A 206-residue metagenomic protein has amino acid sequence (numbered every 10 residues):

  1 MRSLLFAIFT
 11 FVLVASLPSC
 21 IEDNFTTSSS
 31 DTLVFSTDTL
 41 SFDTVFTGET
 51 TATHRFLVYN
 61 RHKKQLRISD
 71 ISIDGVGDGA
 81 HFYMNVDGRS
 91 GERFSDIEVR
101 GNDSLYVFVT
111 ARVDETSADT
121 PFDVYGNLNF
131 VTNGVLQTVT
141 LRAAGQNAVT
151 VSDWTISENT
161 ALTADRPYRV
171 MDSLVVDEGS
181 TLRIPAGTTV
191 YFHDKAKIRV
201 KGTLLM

Functional and structural regions predicted by a protein language model:
M1-I8: Bacterial N-terminal signal peptides that target proteins for export
S16-S19: C-terminal motif of bacterial Sec signal peptides marking the signal peptidase cleavage site
I21-E22, T27, D114-N147: Terminal connector regions
I21-S41, R61-T110, E115: Surface-exposed binding patches on compact interaction domains or structured appendages
T47-T51, R100-N102: Solvent-exposed, conformationally flexible loop/turn segments
T53-N60, V109, V124-V131: Buried hydrophobic-core signal for structured, non-transmembrane domains
V139-A161, D165, M206: Low-complexity, Pro/Ser/Thr- and charge-rich linker/hinge segments at domain boundaries
T163-M206: Extracellular beta-helix/beta-solenoid repeat scaffolds
